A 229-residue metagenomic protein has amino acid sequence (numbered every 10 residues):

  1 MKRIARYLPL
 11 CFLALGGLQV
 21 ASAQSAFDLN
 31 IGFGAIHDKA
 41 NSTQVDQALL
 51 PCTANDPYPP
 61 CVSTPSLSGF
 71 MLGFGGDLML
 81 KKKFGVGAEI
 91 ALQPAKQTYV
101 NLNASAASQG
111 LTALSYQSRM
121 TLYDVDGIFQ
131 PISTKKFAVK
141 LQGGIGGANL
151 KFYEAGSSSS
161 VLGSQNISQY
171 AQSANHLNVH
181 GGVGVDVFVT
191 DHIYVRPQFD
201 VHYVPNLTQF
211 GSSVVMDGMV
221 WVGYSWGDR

Functional and structural regions predicted by a protein language model:
M1-A26, G227-R229: Cleavable N-terminal export/targeting peptides
R6, Q209-M219: Short glycine/proline-enriched turn or capping motifs at secondary-structure junctions
Q24-D28, F33-K39, F70, G75-V161 (+2 more regions): Gram-negative (and chloroplast) outer-membrane scaffold detector with strong preference for beta-barrel transmembrane
I36-L72, A174: Surface-exposed strand-loop-strand hairpins of Gram-negative outer-membrane beta-barrel proteins
P57-V62, S108-Y116, I128, S164-A171 (+1 more regions): Extracellular loop and loop/strand-boundary signature of outer-membrane beta-barrel proteins
S158, G163-I167, V179: Gram-negative and organellar
G184: Polyanion-binding surface elements
R196-P205: Transmembrane beta-strand segments that form the barrel wall of outer-membrane beta-barrel proteins
